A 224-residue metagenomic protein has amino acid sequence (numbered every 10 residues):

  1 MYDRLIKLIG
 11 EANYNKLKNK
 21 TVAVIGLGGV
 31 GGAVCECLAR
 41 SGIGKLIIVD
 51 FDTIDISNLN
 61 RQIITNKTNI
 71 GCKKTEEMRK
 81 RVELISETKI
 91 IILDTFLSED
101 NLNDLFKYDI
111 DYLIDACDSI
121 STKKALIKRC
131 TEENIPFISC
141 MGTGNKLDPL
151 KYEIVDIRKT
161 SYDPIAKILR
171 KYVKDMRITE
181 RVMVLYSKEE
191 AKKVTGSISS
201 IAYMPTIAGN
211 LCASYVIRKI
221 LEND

Functional and structural regions predicted by a protein language model:
M1-V22: N-terminal charged helix/coil linker that caps or initiates catalytic domains
K18, F106-I110, C117-A125, E132 (+3 more regions): Glycine-rich phosphate/adenylate-binding loop
V24-G26, V49: Conserved N-terminal Rossmann-fold NAD(P)-binding element of oxidoreductases
V30-G31: Hydrophobic/small residue at the entry helix of a nucleotide-binding pocket
R40-K45, E132: Conserved S-adenosyl-L-methionine
I48-I85: Glycine-rich phosphate-binding loop and adjoining beta1-alpha1-beta2 segment of Rossmann-like nucleotide-binding folds
D94-L102: Conserved SAM/SAH-binding loop
